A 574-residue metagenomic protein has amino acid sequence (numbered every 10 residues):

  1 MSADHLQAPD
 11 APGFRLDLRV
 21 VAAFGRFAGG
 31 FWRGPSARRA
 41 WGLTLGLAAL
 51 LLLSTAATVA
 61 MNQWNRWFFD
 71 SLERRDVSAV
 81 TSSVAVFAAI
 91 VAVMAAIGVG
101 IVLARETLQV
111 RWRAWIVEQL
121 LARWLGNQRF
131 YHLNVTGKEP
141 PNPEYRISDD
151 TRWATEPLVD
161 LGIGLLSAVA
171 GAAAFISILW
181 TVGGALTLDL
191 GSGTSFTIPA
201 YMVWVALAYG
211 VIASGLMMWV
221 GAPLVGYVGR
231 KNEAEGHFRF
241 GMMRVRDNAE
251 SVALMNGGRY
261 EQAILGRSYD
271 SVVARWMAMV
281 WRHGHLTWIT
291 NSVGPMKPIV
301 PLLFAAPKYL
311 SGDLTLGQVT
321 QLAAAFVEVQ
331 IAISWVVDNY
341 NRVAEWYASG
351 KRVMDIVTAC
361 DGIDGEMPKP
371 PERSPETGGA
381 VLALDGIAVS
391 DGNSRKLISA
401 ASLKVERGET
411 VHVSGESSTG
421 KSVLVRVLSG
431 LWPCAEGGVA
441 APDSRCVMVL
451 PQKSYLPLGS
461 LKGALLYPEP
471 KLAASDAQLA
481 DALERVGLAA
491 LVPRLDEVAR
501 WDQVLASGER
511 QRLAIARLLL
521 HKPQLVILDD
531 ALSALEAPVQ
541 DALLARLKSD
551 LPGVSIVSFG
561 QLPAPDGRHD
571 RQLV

Functional and structural regions predicted by a protein language model:
M1-T58, W67-F87, I101, R105 (+6 more regions): Membrane-integrated ABC transporters
A8-F14, R75-S78, L120-I147, F238-I264 (+2 more regions): Short intracellular "coupling" helices and adjacent cytoplasmic loop segments at the cytosolic face of multi-pass
L108, G221-V225, A234-G236, F240 (+5 more regions): Cytosolic ends of transmembrane helices, especially the final helix of ABC transmembrane type-1 domains
E139, K351, V357-H412, A435-D443 (+2 more regions): Primarily ABC-family ATPase nucleotide-binding module
I178-V211, M217, A278-K351, V357: Helix-loop-helix
S429: Helix-to-loop junction immediately C-terminal to a conserved catalytic motif
S454-R500: Conserved "ABC signature" C-loop
